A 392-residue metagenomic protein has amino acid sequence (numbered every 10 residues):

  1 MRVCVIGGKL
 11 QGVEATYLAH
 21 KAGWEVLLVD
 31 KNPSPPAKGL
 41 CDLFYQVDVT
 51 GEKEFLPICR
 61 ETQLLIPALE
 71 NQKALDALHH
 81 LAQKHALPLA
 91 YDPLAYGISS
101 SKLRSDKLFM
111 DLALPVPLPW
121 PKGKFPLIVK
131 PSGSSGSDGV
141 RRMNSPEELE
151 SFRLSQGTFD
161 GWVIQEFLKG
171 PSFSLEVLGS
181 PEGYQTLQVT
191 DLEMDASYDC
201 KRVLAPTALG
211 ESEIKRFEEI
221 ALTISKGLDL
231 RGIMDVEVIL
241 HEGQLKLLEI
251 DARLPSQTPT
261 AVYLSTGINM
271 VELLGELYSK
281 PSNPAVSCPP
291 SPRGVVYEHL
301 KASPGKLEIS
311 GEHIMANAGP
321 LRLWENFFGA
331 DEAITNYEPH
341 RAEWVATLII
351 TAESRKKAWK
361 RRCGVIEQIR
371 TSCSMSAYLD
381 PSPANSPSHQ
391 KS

Functional and structural regions predicted by a protein language model:
M1-Y91, S354, K360-P381, Q390-K391: ATP-binding N-terminal substructure of ATP-dependent carboxylate-amine bond-forming enzymes
A37-L40, F55-P57, G97-R104, S197-D199 (+1 more regions): Short, charged, surface-exposed secondary-structure boundary motifs
Q63-L64, V189, A342: Structural motif
Y96-P171, S180-T186, R202-T223, R362 (+1 more regions): Active-site nucleotide/adenylate-binding loops and adjacent lid/helix of ATP-dependent enzymes
E166-D229, L240, D251-Y278, P290 (+1 more regions): ATP-dependent carboxylate/phosphate-activation module, predominantly the ATP-grasp catalytic core and closely related
L230-E242, D380-S382: A short glycine-rich, hydrophobically flanked beta-strand micro-motif that places a catalytic Asp/Glu for divalent metal
Q244-K246: Conserved protein kinase catalytic/activation segment
G275-S392: Peripheral (often C-terminal) accessory segments that flank ATP-dependent C-N-forming ligase machineries
